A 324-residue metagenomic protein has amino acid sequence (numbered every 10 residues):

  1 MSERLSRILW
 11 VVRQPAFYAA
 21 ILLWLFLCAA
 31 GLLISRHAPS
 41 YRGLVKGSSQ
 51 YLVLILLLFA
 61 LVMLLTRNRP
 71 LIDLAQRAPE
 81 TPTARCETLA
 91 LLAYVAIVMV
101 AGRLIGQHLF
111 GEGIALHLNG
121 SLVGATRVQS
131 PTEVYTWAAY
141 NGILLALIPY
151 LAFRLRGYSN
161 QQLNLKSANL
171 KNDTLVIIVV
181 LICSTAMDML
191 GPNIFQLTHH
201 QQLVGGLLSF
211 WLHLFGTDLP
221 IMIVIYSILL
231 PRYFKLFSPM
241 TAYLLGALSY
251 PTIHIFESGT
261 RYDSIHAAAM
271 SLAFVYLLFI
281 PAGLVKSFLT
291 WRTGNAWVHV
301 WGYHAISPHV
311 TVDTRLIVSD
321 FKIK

Functional and structural regions predicted by a protein language model:
M1-R156, T311-K324: N-terminal, membrane-interfacial amphipathic/helix-forming hydrophobic leader that caps and precedes the first
E3-W10, P15-Y18, W24-L32, I177-K324: Transmembrane helix-loop-helix hairpins at the membrane interface of multi-pass integral membrane proteins
I72-R85, N160-N169, L230-S238, T290-G294: Membrane-interface helix-boundary motifs at transmembrane edges
F110-G111, G157, I225, G283: Glycine-centered flexibility motif
L118-M222, K235: Glycine- and small hydrophobic-enriched segments that form the cores of compact globular domains
